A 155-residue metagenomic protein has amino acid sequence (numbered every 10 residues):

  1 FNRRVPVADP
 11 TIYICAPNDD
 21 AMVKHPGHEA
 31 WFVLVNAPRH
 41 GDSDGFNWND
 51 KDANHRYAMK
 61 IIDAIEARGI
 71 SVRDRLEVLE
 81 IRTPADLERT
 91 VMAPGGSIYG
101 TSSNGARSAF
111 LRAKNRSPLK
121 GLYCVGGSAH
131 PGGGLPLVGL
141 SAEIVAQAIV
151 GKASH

Functional and structural regions predicted by a protein language model:
F1-P84: C-terminal segments that line or cap access tunnels to active or ligand-binding sites in enzymes and enzyme-associated
R4-C15, A67, S71-P131: A glycine-rich dinucleotide-binding beta-alpha-beta segment and adjacent secondary-structure elements that constitute
H28, N49, A53-K60, I98-H155: C-terminal structured subdomain/cap of oxidoreductase catalytic cores
